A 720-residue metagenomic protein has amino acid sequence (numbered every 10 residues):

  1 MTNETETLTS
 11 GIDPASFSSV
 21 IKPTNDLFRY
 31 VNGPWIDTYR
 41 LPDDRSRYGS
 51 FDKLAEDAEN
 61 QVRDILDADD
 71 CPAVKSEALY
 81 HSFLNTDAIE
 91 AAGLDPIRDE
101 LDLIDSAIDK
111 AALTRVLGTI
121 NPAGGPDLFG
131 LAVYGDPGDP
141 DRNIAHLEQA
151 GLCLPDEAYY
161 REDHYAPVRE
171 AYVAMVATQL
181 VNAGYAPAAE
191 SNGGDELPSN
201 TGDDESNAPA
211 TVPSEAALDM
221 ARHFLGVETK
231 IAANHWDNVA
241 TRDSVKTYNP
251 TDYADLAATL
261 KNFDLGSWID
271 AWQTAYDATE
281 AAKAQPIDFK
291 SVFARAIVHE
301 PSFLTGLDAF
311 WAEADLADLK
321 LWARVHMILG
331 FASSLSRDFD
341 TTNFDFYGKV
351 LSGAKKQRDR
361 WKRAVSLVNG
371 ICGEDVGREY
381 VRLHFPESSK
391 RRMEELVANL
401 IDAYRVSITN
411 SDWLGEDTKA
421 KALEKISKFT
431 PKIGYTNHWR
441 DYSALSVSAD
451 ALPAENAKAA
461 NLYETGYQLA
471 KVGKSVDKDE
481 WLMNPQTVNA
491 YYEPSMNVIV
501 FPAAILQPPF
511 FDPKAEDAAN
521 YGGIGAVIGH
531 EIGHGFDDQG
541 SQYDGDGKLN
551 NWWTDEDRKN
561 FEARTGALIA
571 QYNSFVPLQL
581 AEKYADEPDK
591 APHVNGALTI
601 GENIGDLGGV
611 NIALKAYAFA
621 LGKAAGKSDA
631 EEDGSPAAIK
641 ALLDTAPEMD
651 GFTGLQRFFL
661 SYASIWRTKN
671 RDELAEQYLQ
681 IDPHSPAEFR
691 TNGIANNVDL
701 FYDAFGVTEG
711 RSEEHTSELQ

Functional and structural regions predicted by a protein language model:
M1-T5, A55, K230, N262-L265 (+7 more regions): Intrinsically disordered, low-complexity linker/terminal regions across diverse proteins
T2-A15: Short, Gly/Pro- and small/polar-rich lid/capping loops
T5-L8, K22-N25, Y30-T86: Active-site-surrounding "flap" and adjacent substrate/cofactor-binding loops of secreted or lumenal enzymes, prototyped
P14-P23, G596: A charge-rich, low-complexity, intrinsically flexible signal that marks solvent-exposed coils, linkers, repeats
S19-P23, P137-D139, Y492-S495, G651-T653: Extracellular/periplasmic catalytic domains that process cell-envelope and extracellular macromolecules
W35-Y39, L154-P155, P509: Short, solvent-exposed loop/turn elements at domain surfaces
Q61, M175-Q179, A403-S407: A general alpha-helix detector
D67-E395, N399: Noncatalytic, helix-rich "gating/capping" subdomain that lines the substrate-entry/channel surface of large enzyme
